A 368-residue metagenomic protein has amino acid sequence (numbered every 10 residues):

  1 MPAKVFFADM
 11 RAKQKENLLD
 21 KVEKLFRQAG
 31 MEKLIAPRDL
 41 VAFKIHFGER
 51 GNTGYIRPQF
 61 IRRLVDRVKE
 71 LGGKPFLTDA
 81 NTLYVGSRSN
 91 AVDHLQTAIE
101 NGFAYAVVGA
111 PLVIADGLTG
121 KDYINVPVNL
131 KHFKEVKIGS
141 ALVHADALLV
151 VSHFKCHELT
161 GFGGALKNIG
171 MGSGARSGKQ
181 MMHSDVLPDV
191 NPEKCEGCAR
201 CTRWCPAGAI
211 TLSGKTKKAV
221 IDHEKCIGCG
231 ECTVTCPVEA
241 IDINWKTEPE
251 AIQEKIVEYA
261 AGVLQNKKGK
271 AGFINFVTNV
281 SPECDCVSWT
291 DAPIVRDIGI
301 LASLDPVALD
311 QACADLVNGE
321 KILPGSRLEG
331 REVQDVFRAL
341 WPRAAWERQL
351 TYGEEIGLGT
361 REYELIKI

Functional and structural regions predicted by a protein language model:
P2-I45, R50-N52, I56-F60, R67 (+2 more regions): Extended, low-polarity segments enriched in aliphatic/aromatic residues
